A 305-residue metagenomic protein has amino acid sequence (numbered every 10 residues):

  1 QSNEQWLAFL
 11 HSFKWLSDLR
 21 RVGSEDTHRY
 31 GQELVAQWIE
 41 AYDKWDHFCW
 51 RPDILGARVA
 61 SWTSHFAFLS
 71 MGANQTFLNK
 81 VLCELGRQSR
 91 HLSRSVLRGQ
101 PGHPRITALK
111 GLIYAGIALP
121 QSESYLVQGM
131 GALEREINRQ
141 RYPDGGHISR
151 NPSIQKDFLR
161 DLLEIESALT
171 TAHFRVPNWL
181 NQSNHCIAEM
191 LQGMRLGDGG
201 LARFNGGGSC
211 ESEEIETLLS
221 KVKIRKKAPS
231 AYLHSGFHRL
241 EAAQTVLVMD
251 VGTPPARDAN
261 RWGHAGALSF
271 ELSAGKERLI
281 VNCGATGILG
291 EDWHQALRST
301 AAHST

Functional and structural regions predicted by a protein language model:
N3-N184: Aromatic-lined, polymer-binding surfaces characteristic of secreted/periplasmic polysaccharide-degrading enzymes
H11, A108, G236, L268 (+1 more regions): Residues that flank catalytic or metal-binding motifs in active/ligand-binding sites
W50, L55, N260, H264 (+1 more regions): Short alpha-helix boundary/capping segments
L126, N184, L233, S299-H303: A structural signal for well-ordered alpha-helical scaffolds and beta->alpha junctions
Y142-A285: Carbohydrate-active enzyme catalytic cores, enriched for enzymes that act on polyanionic acidic polysaccharides
I280-T305: C-terminal, non-catalytic macromolecule-binding modules
